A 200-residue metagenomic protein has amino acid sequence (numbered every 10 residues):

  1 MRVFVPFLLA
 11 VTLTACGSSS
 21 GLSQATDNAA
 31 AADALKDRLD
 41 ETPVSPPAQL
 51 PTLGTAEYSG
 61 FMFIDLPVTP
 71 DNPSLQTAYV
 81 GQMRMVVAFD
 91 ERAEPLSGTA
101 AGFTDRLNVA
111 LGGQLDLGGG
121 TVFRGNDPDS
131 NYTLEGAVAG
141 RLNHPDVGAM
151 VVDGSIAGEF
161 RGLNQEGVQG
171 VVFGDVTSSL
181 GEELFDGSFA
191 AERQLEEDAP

Functional and structural regions predicted by a protein language model:
M1-C16: Sec-dependent bacterial lipoprotein signal peptides
C16-P200: Mature soluble binding/inhibitory domains
